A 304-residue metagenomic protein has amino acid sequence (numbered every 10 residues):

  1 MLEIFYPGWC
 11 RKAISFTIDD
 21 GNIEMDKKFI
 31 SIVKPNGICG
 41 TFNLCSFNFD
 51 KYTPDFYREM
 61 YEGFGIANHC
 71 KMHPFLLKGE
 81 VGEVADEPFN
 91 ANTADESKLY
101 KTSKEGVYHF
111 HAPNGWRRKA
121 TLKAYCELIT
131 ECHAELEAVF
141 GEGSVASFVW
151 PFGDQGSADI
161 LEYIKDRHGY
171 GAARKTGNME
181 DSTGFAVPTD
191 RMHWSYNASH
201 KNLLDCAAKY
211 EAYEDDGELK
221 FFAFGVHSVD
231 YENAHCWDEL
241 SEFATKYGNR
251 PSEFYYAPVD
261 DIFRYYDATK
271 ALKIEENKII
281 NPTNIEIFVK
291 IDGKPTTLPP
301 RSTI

Functional and structural regions predicted by a protein language model:
M1-G8, N48-K51, E137-A138, G169-F185 (+1 more regions): C-terminal domain-boundary segment and adjacent tail
M1-K27, H193-Y196: Boundary/entry segment of secreted carbohydrate-active catalytic domains
S15-F16, G65, F254: Hydrophobic "anchor" residues on beta-strands that sit immediately upstream of conserved functional sites
I18-G21, C70, S228, V259: Active-site metal-binding loops of divalent metal-dependent hydrolases
K28-I38, F243-Y247: A short, Lys/Arg-enriched amphipathic alpha-helix followed by its capping loop at the start of a domain
K34-I160, G177-W194, L219-S228: Metal-dependent polysaccharide deacetylase catalytic core of the NodB/CE4 family, i.e., the active-site-bearing domain
A91-T102, Y108, I287-I304: N-terminal accessory interaction module
E131, E135-V139, D159-G177, N197-L219 (+1 more regions): Catalytic-core region of carbohydrate-active enzymes that cleave or remodel glycosidic bonds
